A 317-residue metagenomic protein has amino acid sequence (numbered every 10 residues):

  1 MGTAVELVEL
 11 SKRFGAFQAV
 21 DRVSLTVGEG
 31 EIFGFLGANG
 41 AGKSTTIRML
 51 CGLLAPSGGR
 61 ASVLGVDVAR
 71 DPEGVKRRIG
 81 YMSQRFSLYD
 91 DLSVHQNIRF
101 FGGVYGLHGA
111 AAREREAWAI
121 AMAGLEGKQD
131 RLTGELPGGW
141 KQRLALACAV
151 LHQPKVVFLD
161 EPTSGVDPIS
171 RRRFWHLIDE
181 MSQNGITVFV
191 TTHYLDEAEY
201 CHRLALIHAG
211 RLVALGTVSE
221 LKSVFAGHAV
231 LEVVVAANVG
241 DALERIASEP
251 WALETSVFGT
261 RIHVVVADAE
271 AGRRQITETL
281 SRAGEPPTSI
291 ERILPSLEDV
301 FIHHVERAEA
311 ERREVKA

Functional and structural regions predicted by a protein language model:
G59-R70, V75: Conserved ABC transporter NBD signature motif
D91, L132-L136: Conserved ABC ATPase signature
R99, G103, A110-K128: Conserved ABC ATPase "signature" region
Q153: Conserved catalytic motifs of ABC-family nucleotide-binding domains
V157-D160: Catalytic Walker B motif of ABC-type/P-loop ATPase nucleotide-binding domains
H176-V190, L195-A267: ABC transporter nucleotide-binding domain
